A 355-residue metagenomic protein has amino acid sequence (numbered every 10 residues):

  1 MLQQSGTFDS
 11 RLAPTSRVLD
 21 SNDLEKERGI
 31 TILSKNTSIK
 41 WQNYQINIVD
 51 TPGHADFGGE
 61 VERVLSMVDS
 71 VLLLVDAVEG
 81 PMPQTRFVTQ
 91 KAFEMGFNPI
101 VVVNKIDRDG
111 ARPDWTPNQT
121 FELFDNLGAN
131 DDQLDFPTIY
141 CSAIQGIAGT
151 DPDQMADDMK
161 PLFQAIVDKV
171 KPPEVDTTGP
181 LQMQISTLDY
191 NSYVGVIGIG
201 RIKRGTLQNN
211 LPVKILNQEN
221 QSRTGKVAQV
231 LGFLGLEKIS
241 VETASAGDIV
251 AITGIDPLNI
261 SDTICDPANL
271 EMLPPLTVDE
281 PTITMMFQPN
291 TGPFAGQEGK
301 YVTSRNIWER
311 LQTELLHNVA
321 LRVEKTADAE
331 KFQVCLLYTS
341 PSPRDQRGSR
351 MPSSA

Functional and structural regions predicted by a protein language model:
M1-V75, E79, Q119, L188-N191: P-loop NTPase switch module centered on the Walker A-proximal segment
A55, V68-R86, I100, I106-D114: Conserved Switch II/interswitch segment of TRAFAC-class P-loop GTPases
V71-L74, G96-N104, D132-C141: Conserved beta-strand/loop subsegment of P-loop NTPase cores
R108-D131: GTPase G-domain guanine-specificity segment
D125-I260: Conserved catalytic-core segments of large NTP-driven translation/proteostasis enzymes
K203-A329: Catalytic P-loop NTP-binding/switch module of NTPases
Y338-D345: Conserved small/polar residues in nucleotide/adenosyl-binding loops
D345, S349-A355: Positively charged, low-complexity/disordered segments
